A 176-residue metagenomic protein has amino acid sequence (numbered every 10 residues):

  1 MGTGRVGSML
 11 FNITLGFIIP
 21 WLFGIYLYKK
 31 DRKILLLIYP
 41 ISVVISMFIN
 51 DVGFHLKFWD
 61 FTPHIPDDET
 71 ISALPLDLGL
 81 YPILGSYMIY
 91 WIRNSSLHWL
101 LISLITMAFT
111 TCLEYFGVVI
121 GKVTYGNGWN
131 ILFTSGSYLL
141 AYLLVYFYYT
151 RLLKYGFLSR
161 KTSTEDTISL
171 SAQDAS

Functional and structural regions predicted by a protein language model:
G2-S176: Aromatic-rich, lipid-facing transmembrane alpha helices and their immediate juxtamembrane interface loops in integral
